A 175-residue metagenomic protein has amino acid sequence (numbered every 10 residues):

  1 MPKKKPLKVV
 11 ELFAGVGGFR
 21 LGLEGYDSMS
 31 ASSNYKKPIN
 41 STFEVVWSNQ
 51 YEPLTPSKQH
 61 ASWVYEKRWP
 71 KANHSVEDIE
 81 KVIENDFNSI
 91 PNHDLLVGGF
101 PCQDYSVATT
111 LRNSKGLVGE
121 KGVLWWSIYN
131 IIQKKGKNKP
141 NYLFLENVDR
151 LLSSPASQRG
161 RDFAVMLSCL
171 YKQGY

Functional and structural regions predicted by a protein language model:
M1-Y175: Conserved active-site and SAM-binding loop architecture of S-adenosyl-L-methionine-dependent nucleic-acid
